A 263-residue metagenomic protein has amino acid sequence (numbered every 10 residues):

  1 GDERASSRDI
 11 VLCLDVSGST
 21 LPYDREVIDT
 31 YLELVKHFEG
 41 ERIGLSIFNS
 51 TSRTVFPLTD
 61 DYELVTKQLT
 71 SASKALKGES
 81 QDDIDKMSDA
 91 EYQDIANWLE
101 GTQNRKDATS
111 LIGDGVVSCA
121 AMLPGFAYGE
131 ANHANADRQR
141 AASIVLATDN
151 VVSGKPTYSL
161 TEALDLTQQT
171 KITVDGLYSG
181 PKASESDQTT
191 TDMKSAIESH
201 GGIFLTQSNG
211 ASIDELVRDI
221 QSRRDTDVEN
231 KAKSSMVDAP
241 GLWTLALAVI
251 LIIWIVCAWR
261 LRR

Functional and structural regions predicted by a protein language model:
G1, T226-R263: C-terminal signal-anchor/stop-transfer transmembrane helix together with its immediate cytosolic, Lys/Arg-enriched
E3-I10, G18-N49, F56-T70: …and closely analogous acidic/polar surface helices at protein-protein or active-site interfaces in A-domain-like
D9, A196-D238: Juxtamembrane amphipathic/hinge helix adjacent to a transmembrane helix
D15: Residues that scaffold, gate, or flank divalent-cation-dependent active/transport sites
L21-P22, R53-P57, V152-Y158, S184-Q188 (+1 more regions): Extracytoplasmic/secreted cell-surface and envelope-processing proteins
L32-G40, T70-K74, A120-Y128, Q168-Q169 (+4 more regions): Sec-exported extracytoplasmic/periplasmic mature domains
G44-L99, T190-K194: Short beta-strand-loop
N104-S110, D114, S118-M122, F126-S143 (+2 more regions): VWA/integrin I-like adhesion module and closely mimicked acidic/polar interface patches used
